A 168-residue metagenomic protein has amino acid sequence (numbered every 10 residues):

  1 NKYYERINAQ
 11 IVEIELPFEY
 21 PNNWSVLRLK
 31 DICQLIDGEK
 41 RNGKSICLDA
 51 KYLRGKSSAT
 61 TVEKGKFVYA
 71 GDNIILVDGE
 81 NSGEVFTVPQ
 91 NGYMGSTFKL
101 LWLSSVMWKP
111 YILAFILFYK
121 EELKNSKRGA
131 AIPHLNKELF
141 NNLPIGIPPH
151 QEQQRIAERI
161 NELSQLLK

Functional and structural regions predicted by a protein language model:
N1-I11: Extended, domain-scale alpha-helical bundle/helix-rich regions
E5, K30-T61, Y69, N73-I75: DNA target-recognition patches
R6, V88, A131-L135: Short helix-capping and inter-helix turn/linker motifs at the boundaries of alpha-helical repeat units
A9-K40, D49-L53, H150-E158, L163-K168: Non-catalytic DNA-recognition/assembly elements of restriction-modification systems
F18-L29, V85, L103-P110, P133 (+1 more regions): Catalytic cores of nucleotide-enabled group-transfer and carboxylate-activating enzymes in metabolic and assembly-line
R54-K56, G65-L117, K127-G129, F140: A short beta-sheet element
I112, Y119-K120, Q153-I156: Interdomain signal-transducing alpha-helices
I116-K120, K124, S164: Short amphipathic alpha-helical signal-transduction/dimerization elements
